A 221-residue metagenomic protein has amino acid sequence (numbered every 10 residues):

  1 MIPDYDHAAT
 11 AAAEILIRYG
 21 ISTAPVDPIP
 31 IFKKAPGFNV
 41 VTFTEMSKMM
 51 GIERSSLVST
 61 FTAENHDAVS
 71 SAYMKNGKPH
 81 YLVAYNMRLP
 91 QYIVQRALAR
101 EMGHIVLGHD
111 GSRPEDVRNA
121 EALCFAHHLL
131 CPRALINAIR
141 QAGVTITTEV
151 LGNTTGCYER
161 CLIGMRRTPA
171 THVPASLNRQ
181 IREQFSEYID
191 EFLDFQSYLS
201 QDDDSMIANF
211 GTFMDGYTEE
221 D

Functional and structural regions predicted by a protein language model:
M1-D221: Active-site hotspot residues in diverse enzymes, especially metal/ion-binding acidic/histidine motifs
